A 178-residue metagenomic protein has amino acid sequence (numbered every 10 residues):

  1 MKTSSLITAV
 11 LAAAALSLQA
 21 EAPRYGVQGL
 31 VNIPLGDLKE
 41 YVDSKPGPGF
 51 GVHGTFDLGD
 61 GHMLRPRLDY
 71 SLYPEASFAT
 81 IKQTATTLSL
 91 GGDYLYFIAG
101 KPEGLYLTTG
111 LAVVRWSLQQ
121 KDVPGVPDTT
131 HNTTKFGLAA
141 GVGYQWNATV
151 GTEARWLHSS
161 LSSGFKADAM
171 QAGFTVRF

Functional and structural regions predicted by a protein language model:
M1-R24: Cleavable N-terminal export/targeting peptides
L18-L64, D69-L72, F78, P102 (+2 more regions): Short glycine/proline- and aromatic-enriched beta-strand/turn motifs that initiate or cap beta-hairpins
E21-P23, S44-F50, K82-L90, N132-L138 (+1 more regions): Residues that define the transmembrane beta-barrel architecture of outer-membrane proteins
D37-Y41, A76-K82, V123-T130, L157-S162: Extracellular loop and loop/strand-boundary signature of outer-membrane beta-barrel proteins
H53-D57, D93-I98, G141-Q145, T175-R177: Transmembrane beta-barrel domains of outer membrane proteins
H62, G100-L105, W146-V150: Secondary-structure transition into beta-strands, especially the periplasmic turns and strand N-termini that construct
R65, Y70-F78, L138, G143-F178: Predominantly the C-terminal beta-signal and adjacent terminal strand-loop region of outer-membrane beta-barrel
Y73, S77-L105, T109: Helix-adjacent hinge/juxtasegments
